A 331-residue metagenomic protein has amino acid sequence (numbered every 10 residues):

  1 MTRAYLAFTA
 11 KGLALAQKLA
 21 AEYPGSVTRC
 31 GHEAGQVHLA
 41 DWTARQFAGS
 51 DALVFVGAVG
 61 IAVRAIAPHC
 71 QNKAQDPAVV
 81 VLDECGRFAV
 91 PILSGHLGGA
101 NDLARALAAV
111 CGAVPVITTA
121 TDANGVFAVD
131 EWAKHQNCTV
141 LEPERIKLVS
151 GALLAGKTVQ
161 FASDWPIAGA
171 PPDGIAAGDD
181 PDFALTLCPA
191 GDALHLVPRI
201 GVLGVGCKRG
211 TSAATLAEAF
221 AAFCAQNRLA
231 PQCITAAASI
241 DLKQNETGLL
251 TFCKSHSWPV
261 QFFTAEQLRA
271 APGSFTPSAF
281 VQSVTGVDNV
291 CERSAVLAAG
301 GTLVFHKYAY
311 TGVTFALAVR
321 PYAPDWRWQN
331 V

Functional and structural regions predicted by a protein language model:
M1-Y5: Extreme N-terminal starter segment of soluble prokaryotic enzymes
F8, G12-K18, G25, Q36-H38 (+5 more regions): Conserved mixed alpha/beta catalytic, RNA-binding, or beta-rich assembly cores of soluble enzyme, regulatory
T28-C30, V116, Q261-F263: General small-molecule cofactor/ligand-binding pocket signal
G31-G35: Juxtamembrane "helix-exit" motif on the non-cytosolic side of transmembrane helices
P198-L203, A219, T235, V287-V331: Terminal alpha-helical anchor/extension segments at protein ends
I240-A295, A299-L303, K307-V313: C-terminal non-catalytic interaction/assembly regions of soluble proteins
